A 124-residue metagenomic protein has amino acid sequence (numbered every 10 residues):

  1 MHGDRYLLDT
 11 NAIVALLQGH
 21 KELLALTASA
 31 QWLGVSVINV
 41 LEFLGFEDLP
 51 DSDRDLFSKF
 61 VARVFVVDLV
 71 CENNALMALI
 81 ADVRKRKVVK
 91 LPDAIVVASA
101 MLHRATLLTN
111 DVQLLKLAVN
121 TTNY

Functional and structural regions predicted by a protein language model:
M1-D4, V97-Y124: Acidic, PIN/NYN-like endoribonuclease modules and their adjacent C-terminal/linker elements
M1-V35, G45-S58: Short, well-structured N-terminal submotif of metal-dependent ribonuclease cores
Y6, W32-G34, R63-V67, T106: Short loop->beta-strand "edge-of-pocket" segments that line small-molecule binding or catalytic clefts across diverse
L8-N11, V35-V37, V88-K90, D111-V112 (+1 more regions): Histidine- and aromatic-rich ligand-binding microenvironments
A12-I13, N39, I95-V96, Q113-L114: Alpha-helix capping/helix-boundary segments
S29, F60-A62, L117: Short, structured coil segments at secondary-structure junctions
N39-V40, L44-V70, A75-M77: Active-site-proximal, substrate-binding regions of enzyme catalytic domains and RNA-binding/basic surfaces
V66-T106, N110: Active-site neighborhoods of divalent-metal-dependent phosphate/nucleic-acid chemistry enzymes
